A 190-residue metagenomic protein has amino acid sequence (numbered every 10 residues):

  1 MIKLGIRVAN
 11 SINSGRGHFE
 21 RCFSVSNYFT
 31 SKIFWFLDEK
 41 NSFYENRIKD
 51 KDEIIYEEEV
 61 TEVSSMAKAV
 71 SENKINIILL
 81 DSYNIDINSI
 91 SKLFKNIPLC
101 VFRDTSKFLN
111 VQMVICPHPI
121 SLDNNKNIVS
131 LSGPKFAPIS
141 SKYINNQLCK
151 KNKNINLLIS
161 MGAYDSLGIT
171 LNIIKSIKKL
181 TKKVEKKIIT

Functional and structural regions predicted by a protein language model:
M1-G5: Extreme N-terminal starter segment of soluble prokaryotic enzymes
I6-F29, D38-S130: Active-site and donor-binding regions of nucleotide-sugar-utilizing enzymes
V25-K32, S176-T181: A short, Lys/Arg-enriched amphipathic alpha-helix followed by its capping loop at the start of a domain
K32-K40, K186-T190: Short internal beta-strands
K68-A69, R103-S106, N145-K150, I177: Short, flexible, glycine/charge-rich loop motifs used to bind or transfer phosphoryl groups or to couple energy/partner
N110-L167: A nucleotide-sugar donor-handling region in carbohydrate enzymes
N152-T190: Donor-nucleotide binding loops and adjacent catalytic segments primarily of GT-B fold Leloir glycosyltransferases
